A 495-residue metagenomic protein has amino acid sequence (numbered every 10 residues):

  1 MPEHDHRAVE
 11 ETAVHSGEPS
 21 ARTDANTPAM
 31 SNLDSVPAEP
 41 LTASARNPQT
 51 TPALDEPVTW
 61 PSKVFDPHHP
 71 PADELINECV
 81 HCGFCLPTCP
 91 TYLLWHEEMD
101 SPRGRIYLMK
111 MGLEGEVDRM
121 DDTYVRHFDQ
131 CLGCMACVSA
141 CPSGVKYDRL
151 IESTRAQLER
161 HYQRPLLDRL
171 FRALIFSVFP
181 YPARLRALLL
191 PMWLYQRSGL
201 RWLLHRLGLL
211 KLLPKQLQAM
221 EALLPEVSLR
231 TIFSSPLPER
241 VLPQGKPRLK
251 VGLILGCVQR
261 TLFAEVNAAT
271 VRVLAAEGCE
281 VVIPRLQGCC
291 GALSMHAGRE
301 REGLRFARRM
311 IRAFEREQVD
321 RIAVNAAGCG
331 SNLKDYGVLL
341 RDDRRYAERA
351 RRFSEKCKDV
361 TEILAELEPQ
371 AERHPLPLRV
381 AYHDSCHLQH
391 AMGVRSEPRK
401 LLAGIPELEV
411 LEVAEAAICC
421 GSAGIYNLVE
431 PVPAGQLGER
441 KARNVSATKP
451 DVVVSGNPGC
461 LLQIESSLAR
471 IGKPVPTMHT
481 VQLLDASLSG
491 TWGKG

Functional and structural regions predicted by a protein language model:
P2-E3, M30-S35, P40-S44, P48 (+5 more regions): N-terminal glycine-rich, Lys/His-bearing helix-loop that initiates the first secondary-structure elements of many
H6-P52: N-terminal intrinsically disordered, low-complexity tails
D24, P28, P37, S44 (+7 more regions): Residue-level signal for mature regions of secreted extracellular proteins and peptides
N47-F65, Y92-R126, G144-A173, K473-L483: Non-heme iron-sulfur electron-transfer modules
K63-I76, V117-F128, L242, A275-E277 (+1 more regions): Short, intrinsically disordered, charge-biased short linear motifs at domain edges
D73-Y92, D121-V145, H387, A417: Cysteine-centered iron-sulfur cluster-binding motifs in ferredoxin-type domains/subunits of redox enzymes
G83-P87, E97-P102, E280-I283: N-terminal glycine-rich anion-binding loops that anchor highly charged ligand groups
Y147-G495: Iron-sulfur cluster-binding electron-transfer modules in prokaryotic oxidoreductases
